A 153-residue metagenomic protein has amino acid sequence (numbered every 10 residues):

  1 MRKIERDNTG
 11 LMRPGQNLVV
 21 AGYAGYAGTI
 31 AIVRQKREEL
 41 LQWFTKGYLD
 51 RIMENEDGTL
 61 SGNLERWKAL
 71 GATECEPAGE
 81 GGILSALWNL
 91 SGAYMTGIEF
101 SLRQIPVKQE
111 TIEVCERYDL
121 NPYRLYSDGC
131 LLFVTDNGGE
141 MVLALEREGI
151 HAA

Functional and structural regions predicted by a protein language model:
M1-A153: Helix-biased detector of long, well-ordered alpha-helical tracts
